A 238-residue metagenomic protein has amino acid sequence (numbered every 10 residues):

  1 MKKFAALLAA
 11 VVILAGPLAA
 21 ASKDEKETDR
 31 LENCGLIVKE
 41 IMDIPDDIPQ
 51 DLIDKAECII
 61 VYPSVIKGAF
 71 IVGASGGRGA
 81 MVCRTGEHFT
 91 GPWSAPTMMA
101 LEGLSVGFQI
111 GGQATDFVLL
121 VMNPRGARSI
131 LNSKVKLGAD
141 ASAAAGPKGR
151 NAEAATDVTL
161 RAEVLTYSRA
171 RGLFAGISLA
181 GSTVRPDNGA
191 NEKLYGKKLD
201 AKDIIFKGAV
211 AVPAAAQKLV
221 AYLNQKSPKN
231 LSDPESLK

Functional and structural regions predicted by a protein language model:
M1-F4: Positively charged n-region of N-terminal signal peptides that target proteins for export
L7-G16: Bacterial N-terminal signal peptides
A21-K238: Small-residue-enriched, tightly packed secondary-structure blocks
